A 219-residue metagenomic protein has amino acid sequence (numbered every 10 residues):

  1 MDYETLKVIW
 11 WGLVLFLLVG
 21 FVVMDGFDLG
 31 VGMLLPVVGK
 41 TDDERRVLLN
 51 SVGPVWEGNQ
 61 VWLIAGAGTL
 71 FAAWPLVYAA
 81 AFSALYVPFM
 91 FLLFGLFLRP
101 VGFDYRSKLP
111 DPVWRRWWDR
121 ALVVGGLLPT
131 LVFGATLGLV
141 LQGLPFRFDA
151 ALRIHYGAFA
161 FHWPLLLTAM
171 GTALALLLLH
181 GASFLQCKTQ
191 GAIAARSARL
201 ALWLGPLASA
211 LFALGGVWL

Functional and structural regions predicted by a protein language model:
M1-G58, I64-A67: N-terminal signal-anchor module of multipass membrane proteins
M1-V14, F71-Y86, L141-A151, Y156-P164: Helix-coil boundary and interhelical linker segments in multi-pass alpha-helical membrane proteins
Y3, L35-L48, A73-A80, P100-R120 (+1 more regions): Membrane-interfacial helix termini and the short, flexible loops that connect transmembrane helices in multi-pass
W10-F21, F82-L96, V123, L127 (+1 more regions): Alpha-helical transmembrane segments
W11-G12, A65-V77, L211-L219: Membrane-embedded alpha-helical segments in integral membrane proteins
M24-L34, L93-Y105, A175-L185: Membrane-water interface of transmembrane alpha-helices
V55-L128, R147: Membrane-interface helix-loop-helix modules in multi-pass inner-membrane proteins
Y105-L219: Long, contiguous internal "core" modules enriched in hydrophobic/ aromatic residues
